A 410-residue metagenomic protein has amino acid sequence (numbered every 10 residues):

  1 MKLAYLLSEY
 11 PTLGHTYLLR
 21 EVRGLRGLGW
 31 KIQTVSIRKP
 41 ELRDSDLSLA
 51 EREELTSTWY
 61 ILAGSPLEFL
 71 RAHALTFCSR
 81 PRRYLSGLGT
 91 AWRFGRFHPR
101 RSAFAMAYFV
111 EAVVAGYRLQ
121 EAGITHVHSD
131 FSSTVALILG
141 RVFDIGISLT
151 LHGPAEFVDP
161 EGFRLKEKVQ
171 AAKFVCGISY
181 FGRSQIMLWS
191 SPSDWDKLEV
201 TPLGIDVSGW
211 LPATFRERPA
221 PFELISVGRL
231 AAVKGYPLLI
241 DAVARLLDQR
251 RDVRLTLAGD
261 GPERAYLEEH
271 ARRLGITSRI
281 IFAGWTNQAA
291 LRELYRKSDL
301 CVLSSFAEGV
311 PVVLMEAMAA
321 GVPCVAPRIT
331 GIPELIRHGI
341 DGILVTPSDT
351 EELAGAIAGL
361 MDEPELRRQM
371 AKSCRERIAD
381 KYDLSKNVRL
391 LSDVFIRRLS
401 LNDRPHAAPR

Functional and structural regions predicted by a protein language model:
M1-G64, Q120-E121, I145, Q170-F174 (+4 more regions): N-terminal subdomain of nucleotide-sugar transferases
T16, F222, S226-R245, L255 (+3 more regions): A conserved mid-protein helix/loop that constitutes part of the nucleotide-sugar donor-binding site
V169, W285-T286, E293-S298: Short alpha-helical donor nucleotide-sugar binding micro-motif in glycosyltransferases
F181, G204: Carbohydrate-associated surface elements
E268-T286: Nucleotide-activated donor-binding/catalytic signature segment of Leloir-type glycosyltransferases, i.e., the conserved
F306: Aromatic "clamp/platform" in nucleotide-sugar-dependent glycosyltransferases that forms part of the donor/acceptor
P323-A326: Short hydrophobic beta-strand element within catalytic cores of glycosyltransferases and related nucleotide-activated
H338-G339, I343-T350, G359-P364: Conserved acidic donor-binding segment of nucleotide-sugar-dependent glycosyltransferases
